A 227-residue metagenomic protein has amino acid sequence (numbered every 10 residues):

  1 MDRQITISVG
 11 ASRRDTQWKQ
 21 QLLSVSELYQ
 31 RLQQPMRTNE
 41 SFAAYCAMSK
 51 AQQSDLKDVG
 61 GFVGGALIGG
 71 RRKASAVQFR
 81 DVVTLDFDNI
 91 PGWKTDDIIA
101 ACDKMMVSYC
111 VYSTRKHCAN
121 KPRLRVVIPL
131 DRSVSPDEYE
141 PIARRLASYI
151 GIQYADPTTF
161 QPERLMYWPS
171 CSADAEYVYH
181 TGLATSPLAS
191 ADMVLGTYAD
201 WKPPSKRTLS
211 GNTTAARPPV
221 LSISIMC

Functional and structural regions predicted by a protein language model:
M1-P122, P129-P141, R145, N212-C227: Signature for HUH/AEP ssDNA processing cores
T6-T16, E163-L165, S172, L183-T185: Electropositive, intrinsically flexible nucleic-acid-contacting patches
S24-S26, S135, D156, S186-S190: Helix N-terminus capping/helix-initiation residues
R115-C118, I142-A143, D156-Q161, Y198-W201: Short C-terminal domain-edge/linker segments immediately following a structured domain
A119, V134, A155-G182: Short, conserved secondary-structure transition motifs
Y149-Q153: Conserved His + Asp/Glu catalytic blocks
C171-S222: C-terminal accessory nucleic-acid interaction domains of nucleic acid-metabolism proteins
